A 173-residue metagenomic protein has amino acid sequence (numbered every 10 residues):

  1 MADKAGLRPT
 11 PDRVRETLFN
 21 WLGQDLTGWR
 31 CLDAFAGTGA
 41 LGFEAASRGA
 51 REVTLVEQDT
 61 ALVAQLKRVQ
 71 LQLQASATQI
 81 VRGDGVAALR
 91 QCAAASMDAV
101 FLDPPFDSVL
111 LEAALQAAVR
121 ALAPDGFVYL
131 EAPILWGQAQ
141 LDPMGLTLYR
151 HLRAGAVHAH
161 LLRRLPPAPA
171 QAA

Functional and structural regions predicted by a protein language model:
M1-A173: Class I S-adenosyl-L-methionine-dependent methyltransferase catalytic core
